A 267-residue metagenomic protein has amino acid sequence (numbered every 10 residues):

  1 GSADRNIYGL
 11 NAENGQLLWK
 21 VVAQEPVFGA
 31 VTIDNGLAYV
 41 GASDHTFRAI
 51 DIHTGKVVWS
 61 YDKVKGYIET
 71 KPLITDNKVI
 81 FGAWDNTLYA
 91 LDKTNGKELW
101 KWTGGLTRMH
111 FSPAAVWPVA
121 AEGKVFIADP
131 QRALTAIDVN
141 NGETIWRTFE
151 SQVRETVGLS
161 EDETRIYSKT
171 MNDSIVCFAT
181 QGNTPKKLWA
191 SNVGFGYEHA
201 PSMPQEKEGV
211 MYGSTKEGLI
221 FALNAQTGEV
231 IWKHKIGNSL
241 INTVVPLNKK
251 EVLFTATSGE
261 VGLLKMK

Functional and structural regions predicted by a protein language model:
D4, L17-D34, S43, V57-D76 (+6 more regions): Extracytoplasmic beta-rich repeat domains
D4-N6, D44-T46, D85-T87, R132 (+3 more regions): Short coil/turn segments within WD40 beta-propeller repeats
N11-N14, D51-G55, D92-G96, D138-N141 (+3 more regions): Short loop/turn segments that connect beta-strands within beta-propeller blades
E217-A222, W232: C-terminal structured "cap/appendage" subdomains that terminate the fold
G259-M266: Short, low-complexity, Pro/Ser/Thr/Gly-rich segments in the mature regions of secreted, periplasmic
